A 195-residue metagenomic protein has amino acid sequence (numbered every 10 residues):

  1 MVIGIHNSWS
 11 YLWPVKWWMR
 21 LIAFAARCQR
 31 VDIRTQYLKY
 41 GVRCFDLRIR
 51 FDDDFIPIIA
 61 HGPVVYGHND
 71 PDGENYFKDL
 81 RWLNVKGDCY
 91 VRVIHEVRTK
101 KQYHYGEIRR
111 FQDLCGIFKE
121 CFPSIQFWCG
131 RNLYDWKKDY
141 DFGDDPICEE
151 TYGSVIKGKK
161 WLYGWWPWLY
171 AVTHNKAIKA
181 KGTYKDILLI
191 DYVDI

Functional and structural regions predicted by a protein language model:
M1-R43, F51-N84, D88, K100 (+2 more regions): Long, acidic (Asp/Glu-rich), low-complexity accessory segments flanking structured domains
A25-R27, D46, K78, Q112 (+2 more regions): Compositionally biased, low-structure terminal segments
R48, V91: Conserved, mostly hydrophobic/aromatic
G73, H104-E107, F111: Intrinsic-disorder-associated interaction segments
V85-D88, R109-C129, P146: Structural alpha-beta junctions
V93-H95, R131: Short, structured patches in soluble enzyme cores that scaffold and shape functional sites
V97-Y105: Short acidic, S/G/P-rich loop/turn micro-motifs used as interaction or catalytic elements
